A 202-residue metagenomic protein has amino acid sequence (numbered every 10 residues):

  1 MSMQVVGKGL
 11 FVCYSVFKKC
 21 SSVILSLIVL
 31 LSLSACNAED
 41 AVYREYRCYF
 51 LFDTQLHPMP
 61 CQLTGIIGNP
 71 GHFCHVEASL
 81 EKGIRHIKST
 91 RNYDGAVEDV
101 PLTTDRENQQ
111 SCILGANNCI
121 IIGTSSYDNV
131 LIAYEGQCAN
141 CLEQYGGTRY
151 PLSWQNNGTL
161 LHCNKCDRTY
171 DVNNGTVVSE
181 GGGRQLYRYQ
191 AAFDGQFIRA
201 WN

Functional and structural regions predicted by a protein language model:
M3-I24: Bacterial N-terminal signal peptides that target proteins for export
V29, L131, N156-T159: Residue-level signal for mature regions of secreted extracellular proteins and peptides
S32-A35: C-terminal motif of bacterial Sec signal peptides marking the signal peptidase cleavage site
N37, A139, N164-D167: Sequence contexts marking disulfide-bonded cysteines in secreted/extracellular proteins
D40-S153, Q190-N202: N-terminal pre-ligand scaffold of iron-sulfur
Y145, N157-G158, H162: Cys/His-rich short segments
N164-N202: Short Fe-S-cluster ligation motifs
